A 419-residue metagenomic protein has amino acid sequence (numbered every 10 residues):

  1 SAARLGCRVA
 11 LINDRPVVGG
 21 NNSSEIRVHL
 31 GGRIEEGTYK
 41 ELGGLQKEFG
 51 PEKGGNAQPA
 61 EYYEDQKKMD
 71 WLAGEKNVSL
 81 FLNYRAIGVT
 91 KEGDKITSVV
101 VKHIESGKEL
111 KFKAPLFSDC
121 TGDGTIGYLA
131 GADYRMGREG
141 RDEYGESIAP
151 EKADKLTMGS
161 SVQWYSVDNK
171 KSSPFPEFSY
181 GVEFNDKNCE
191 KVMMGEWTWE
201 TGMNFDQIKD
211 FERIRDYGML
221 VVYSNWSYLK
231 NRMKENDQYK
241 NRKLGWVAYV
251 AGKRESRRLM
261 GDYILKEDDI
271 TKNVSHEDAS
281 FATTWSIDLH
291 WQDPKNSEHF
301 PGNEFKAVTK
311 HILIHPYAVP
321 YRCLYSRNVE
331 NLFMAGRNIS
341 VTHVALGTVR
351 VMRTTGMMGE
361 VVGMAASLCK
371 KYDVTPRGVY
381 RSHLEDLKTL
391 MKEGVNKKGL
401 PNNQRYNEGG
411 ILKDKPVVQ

Functional and structural regions predicted by a protein language model:
A2: Aromatic pocket-lining residues of Rossmann-like dinucleotide-binding sites
C7-R8, N13-K95, R135, M158-Y165: Conserved N-terminal/central alpha/beta ligand/cofactor-binding core
N21, L82-N83, G93, S98 (+1 more regions): Flavin (FAD/FMN)-binding glycine-rich loop and adjacent Rossmann-like elements that form
G88, V100-V101: A compositional/structural signature marking long, glycine- and acidic/polar-rich segments with frequent tryptophans
